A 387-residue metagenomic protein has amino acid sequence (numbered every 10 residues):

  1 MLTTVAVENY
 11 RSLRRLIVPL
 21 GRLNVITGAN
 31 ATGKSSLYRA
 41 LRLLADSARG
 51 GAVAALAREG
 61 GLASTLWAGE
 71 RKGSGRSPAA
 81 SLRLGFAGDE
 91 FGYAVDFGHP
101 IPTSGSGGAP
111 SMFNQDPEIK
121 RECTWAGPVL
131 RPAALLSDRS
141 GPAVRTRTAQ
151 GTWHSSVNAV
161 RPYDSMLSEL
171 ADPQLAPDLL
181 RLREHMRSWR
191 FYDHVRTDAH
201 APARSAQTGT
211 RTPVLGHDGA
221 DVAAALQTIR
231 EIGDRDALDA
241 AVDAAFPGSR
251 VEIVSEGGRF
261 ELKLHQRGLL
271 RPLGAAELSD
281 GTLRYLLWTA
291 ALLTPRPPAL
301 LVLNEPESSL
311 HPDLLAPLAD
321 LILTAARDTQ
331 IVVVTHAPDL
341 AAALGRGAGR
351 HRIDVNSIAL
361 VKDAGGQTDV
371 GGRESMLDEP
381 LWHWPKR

Functional and structural regions predicted by a protein language model:
M1-R14: N-terminal pre-Walker A segment at the start of P-loop NTPase domains
T3, A299-L300: The start of beta-strands in P-loop NTPase/AAA+ ATPase cores
R15-G21, L293-R296: Phosphate-binding P-loop
R22-G61, Y285-L286, V334, D339-A342: Phosphate-binding glycine-rich loops of NTP-binding sites
R39-P102: Conserved P-loop NTP-binding catalytic core
D89-D236: Electropositive, glycine-dotted interaction segments that contact anionic polymers or phosphate-rich ligands
Q227, E231, A240-L293, L300-L301 (+1 more regions): Conserved ABC ATPase signature
A316-R387: C-terminal lobe/lid and adjacent interdomain/linker elements of RecA-like ASCE P-loop ATPase modules
